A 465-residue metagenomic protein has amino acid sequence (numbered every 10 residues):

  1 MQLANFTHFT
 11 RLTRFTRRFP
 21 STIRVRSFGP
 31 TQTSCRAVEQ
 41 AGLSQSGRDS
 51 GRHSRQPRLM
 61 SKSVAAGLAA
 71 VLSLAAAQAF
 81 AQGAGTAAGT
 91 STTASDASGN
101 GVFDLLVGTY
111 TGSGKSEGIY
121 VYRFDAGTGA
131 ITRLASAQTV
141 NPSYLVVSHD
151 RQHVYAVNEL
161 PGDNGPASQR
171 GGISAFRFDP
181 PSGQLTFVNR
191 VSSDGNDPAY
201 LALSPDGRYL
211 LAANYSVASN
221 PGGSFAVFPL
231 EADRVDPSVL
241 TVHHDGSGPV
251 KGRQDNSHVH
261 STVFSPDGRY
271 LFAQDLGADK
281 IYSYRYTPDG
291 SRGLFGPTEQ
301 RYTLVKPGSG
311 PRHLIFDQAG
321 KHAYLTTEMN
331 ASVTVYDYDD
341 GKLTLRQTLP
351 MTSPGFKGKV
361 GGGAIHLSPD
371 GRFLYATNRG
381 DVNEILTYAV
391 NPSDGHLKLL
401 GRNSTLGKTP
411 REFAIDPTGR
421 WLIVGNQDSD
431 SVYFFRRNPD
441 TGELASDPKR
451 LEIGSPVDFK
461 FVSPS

Functional and structural regions predicted by a protein language model:
T111-G114, L160-N164, S216-N220, A278-D279 (+3 more regions): Short glycine/acidic-enriched loop and turn motifs that connect beta-strands
K115, T139-H149, D194-P205, V217 (+5 more regions): Beta-rich, blade/repeat-based domains predominating in secreted/periplasmic proteins but also intracellular
R123-T128, R177-G183, F228-D236, R285-L294 (+3 more regions): Short loop/turn segments immediately following beta-strands, especially the blade-tip and inter-blade linker loops
T132-A137, F187-V191, G248-G252, E299-L304 (+3 more regions): A short beta-strand motif characteristic of beta-propeller blades
R133-L203: Blade-loop segments of beta-propeller domains
T186-H260: Asp-box/WD-like beta-propeller blade repeats and closely related beta-sheet repeat scaffolds
A364, S368-S393, N403, K408-I415 (+1 more regions): Loop/turn-rich, solvent-exposed surfaces of beta-rich toroidal or solenoidal domains
